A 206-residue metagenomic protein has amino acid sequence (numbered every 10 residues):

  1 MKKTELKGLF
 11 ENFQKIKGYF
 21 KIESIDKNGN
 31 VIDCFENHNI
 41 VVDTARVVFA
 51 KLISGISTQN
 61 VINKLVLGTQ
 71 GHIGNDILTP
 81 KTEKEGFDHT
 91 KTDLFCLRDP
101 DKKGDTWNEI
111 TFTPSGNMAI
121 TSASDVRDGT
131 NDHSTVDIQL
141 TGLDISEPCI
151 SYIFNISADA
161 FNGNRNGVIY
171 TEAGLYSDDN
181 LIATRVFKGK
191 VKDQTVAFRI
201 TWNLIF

Functional and structural regions predicted by a protein language model:
M1-Y170, D178-F206: Small cysteine-rich, disulfide-bonded extracellular modules of the LU/uPAR three-finger superfamily and closely related
